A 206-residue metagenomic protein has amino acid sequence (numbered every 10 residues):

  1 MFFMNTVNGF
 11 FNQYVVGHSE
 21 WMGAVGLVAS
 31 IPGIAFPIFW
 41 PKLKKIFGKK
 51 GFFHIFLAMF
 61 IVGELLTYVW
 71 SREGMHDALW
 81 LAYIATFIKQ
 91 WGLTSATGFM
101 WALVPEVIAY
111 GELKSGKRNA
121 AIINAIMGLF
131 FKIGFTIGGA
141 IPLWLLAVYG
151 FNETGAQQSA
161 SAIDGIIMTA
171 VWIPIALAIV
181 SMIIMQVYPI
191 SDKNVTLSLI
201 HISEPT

Functional and structural regions predicted by a protein language model:
M1-L199, S203: Membrane-embedded alpha-helical bundles of multi-pass transporters/translocases, especially carrier/permease families
T206: Ser/Thr-centric signal marking residues that sit in or immediately flank functional binding/regulatory motifs
